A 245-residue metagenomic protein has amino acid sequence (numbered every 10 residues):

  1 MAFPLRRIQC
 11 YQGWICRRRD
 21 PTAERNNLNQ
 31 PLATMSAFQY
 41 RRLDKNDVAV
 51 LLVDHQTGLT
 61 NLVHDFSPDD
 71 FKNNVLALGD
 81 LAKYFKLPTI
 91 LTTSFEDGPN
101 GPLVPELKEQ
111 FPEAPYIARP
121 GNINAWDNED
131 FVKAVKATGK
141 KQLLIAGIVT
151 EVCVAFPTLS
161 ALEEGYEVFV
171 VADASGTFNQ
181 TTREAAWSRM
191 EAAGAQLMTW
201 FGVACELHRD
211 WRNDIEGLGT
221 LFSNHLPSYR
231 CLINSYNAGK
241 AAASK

Functional and structural regions predicted by a protein language model:
A2, D20-E24: Acidic, Ala/Val/Gly-enriched low-complexity intrinsically disordered segments
E24-G121, A137, E167, E184-E191 (+2 more regions): Active-site acidic carboxylates
T92, V171-D173, W200: Generic beta-sheet signal
G121-K133: Short phosphate-binding loop-to-helix
V135-K141: Glycine-rich phosphate-binding loop signature in dinucleotide/nucleotide-binding domains
Q142-G194: A contiguous pocket-lining binding segment that forms or flanks enzyme active sites
